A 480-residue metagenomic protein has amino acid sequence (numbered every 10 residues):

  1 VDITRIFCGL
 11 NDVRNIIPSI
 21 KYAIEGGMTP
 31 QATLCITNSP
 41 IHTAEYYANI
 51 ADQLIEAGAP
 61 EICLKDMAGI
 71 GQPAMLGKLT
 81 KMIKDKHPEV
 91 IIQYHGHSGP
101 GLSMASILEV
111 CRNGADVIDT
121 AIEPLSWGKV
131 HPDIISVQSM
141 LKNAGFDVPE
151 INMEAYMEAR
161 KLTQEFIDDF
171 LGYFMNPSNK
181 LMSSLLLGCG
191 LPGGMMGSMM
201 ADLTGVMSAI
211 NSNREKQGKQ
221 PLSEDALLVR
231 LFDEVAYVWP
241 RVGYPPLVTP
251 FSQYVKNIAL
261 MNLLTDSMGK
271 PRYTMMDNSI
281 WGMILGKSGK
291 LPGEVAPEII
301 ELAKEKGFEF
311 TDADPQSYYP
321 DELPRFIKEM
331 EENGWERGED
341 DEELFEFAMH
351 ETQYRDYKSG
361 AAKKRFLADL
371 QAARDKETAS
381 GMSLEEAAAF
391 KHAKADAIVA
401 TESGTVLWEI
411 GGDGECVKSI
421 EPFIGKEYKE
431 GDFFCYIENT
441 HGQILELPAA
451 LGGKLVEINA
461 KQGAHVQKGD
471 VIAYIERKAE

Functional and structural regions predicted by a protein language model:
V1-V90, L108-A115: Alpha/beta enzyme core
F7, T33, K65, Q93-H97 (+4 more regions): Structural motif
E61, M67-T274: Catalytic alpha/beta core domains of metabolic enzymes, predominantly
L181-A397, T401-S403: Terminal or standalone catalytic/regulatory effector modules within metabolic enzymes and repeat proteins
L384-Y436, Q443-E446, G452, E457: Acidic, low-complexity mobile loops and tails
G425, G431, G463, K468-G469: Loop/turn positions that initiate beta-strands
F433, N439, V471, R477-K478: Short, surface-exposed secondary-structure boundary micro-motifs
K454-E457, Q462, K478: Eukaryotic, compositionally biased intrinsically disordered regions
